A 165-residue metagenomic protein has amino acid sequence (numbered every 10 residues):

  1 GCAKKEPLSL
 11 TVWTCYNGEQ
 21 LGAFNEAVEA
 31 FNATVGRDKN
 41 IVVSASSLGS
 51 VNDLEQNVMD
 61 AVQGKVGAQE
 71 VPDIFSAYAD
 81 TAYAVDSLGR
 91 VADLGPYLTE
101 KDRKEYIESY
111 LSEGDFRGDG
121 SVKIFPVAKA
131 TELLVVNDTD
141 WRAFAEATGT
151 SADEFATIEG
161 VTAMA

Functional and structural regions predicted by a protein language model:
G1-L10, A33: Short, low-complexity disordered leader/linker segments with a strong preference for bacterial N-terminal type II
E6-G18, N40-S47, D73-I74, K123: Short, well-ordered beta-strand elements
N17, A77-T81, A130: Beta->alpha turn/N-cap motifs
G18-V42, Y83: Short, polar/charged alpha-helical segment
L21-V28, E55-M59, A79-A82, V91 (+3 more regions): Extracytoplasmic/secreted envelope proteins and their assembly/folding machinery, especially bacterial periplasmic
N32-N40, D60-E70, G118, A143-S151 (+1 more regions): Alpha-helix termini
R37-S109: Extracytoplasmic "Venus flytrap"/periplasmic binding protein-like
G95-R103, E113-A165: Helix-loop-helix "hinge/cap" segment bordering the ligand-binding cleft or interdomain interface
